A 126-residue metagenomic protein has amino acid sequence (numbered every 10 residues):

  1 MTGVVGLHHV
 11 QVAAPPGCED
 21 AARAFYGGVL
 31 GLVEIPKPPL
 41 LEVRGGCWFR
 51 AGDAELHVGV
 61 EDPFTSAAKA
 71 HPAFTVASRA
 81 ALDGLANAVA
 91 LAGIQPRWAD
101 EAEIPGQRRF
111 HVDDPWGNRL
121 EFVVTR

Functional and structural regions predicted by a protein language model:
M1-R23, P72: N-terminal beta-strand motif that seeds the catalytic metal site of vicinal oxygen chelate
M1-V5, N87, L91-R126: Vicinal oxygen chelate
H9-Q11, W48, H71-A73, R109-H111: Short aromatic/hydrophobic contact patches that present stacked aromatics for nucleic-acid/ligand binding
A13-E55: Core segments of cupin and vicinal oxygen chelate
C18-A21, A80-G84: Short, conserved charged micro-motifs
A24-G28, L85-A90: Short amphipathic alpha-helices in soluble, non-transmembrane regions that often serve as interface/regulatory elements
E34-P36, L56-G59, I94-A99: A short linear hydrophobic-aromatic micro-motif
L41-G45, S66, E103-R108: Short acidic/glycine-enriched loop/turn segments that link adjacent beta-strands
